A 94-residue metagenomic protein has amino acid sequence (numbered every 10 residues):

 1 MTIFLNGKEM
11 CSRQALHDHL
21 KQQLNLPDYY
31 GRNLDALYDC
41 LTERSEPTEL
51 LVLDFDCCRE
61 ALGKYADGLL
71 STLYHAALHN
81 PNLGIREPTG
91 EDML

Functional and structural regions predicted by a protein language model:
M1-L94: Positively charged, polar, low-complexity stretches
